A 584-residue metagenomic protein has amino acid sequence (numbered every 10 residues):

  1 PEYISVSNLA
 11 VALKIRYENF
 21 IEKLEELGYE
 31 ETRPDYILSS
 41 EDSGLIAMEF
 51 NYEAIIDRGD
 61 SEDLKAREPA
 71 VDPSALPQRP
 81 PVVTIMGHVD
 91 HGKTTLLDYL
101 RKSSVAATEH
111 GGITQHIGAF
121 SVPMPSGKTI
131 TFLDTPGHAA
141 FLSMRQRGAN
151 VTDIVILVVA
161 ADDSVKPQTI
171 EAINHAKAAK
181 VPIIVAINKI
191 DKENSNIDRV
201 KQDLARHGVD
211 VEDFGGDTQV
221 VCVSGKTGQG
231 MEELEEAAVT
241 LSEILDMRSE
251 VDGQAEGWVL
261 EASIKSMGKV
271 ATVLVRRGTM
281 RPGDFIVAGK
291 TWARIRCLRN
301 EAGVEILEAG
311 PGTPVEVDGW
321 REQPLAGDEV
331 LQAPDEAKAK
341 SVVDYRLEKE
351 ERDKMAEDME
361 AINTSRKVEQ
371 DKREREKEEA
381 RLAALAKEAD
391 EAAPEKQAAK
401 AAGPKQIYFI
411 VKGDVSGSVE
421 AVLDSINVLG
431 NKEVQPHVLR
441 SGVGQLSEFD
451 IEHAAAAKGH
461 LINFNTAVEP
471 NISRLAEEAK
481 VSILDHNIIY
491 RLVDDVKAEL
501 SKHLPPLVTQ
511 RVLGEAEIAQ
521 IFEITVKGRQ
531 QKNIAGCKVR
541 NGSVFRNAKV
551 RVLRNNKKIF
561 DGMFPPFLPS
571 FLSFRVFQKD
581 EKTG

Functional and structural regions predicted by a protein language model:
P1-T84, E348-Y408: Long, compositionally biased
E18-I21, T32, Y36, A54-R58 (+5 more regions): Short hydrophobic alpha-helical runs that function as membrane-insertion/retention elements
P34, A160-D162, I184-S195, V221-Q229 (+5 more regions): G-domain G4 guanine-recognition motif of GTPases
Y36-Q146, N196-K265, C297, E305-L307 (+1 more regions): P-loop NTPase nucleotide-binding/switch module
A75-Q78, G112-T114, S121-S126, Q146-V151 (+8 more regions): Conserved catalytic network of the ASCE P-loop NTPase/AAA+ motor domain
N150-I170, A178-D198, H437: Conserved Switch II/interswitch segment of TRAFAC-class P-loop GTPases
S266-G584: C-terminal effector/interaction modules appended to NTPase cores
